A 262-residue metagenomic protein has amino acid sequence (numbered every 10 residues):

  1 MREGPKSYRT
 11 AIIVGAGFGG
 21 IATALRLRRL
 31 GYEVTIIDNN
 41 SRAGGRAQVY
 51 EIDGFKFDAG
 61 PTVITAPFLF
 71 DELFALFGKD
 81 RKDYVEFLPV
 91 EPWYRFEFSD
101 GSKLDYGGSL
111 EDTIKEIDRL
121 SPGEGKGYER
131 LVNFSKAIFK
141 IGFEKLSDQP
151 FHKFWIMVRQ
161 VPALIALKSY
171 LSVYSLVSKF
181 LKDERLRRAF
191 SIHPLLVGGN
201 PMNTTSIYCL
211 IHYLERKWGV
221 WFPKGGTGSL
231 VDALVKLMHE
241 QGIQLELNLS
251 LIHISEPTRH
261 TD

Functional and structural regions predicted by a protein language model:
G4-K140: N-terminal glycine-rich phosphate/pyrophosphate-binding loop and immediately adjacent elements
S7, I243, S255: Mid-domain catalytic core of redox enzymes that form a hydrophobic substrate pocket/lid adjacent to a catalytic redox
A22, L69, D112, R130 (+3 more regions): Generic recognition of stable, solvent-exposed alpha-helical segments in well-folded globular domains
N39-N40, T205-C209: Active-site-adjacent bridging/hinge elements
S99-T204: Rossmann-like flavin
L210-L251: Helical element adjacent to the flavin cofactor pocket in flavoenzyme catalytic cores
I252-D262: Single conserved hydrophobic/aromatic residue that forms the stacking wall/gate of nucleotide- or nucleobase-binding
